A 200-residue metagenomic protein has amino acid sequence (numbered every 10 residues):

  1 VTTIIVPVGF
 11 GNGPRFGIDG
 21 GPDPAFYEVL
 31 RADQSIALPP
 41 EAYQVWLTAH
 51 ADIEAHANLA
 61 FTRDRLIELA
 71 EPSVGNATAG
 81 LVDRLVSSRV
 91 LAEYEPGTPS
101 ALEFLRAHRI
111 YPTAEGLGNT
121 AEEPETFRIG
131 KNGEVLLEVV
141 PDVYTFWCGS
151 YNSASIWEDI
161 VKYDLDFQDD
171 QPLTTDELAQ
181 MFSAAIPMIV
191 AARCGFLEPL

Functional and structural regions predicted by a protein language model:
V1-G118, K131-L200: Long, charge-rich, low-complexity alpha-helical segments
